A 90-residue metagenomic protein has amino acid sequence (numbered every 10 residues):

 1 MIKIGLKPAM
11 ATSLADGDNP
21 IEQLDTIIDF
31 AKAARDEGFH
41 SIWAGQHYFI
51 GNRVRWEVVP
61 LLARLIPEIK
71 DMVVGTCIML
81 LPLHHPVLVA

Functional and structural regions predicted by a protein language model:
M1-V73: N-terminal beta1-alpha1-beta2 module of alpha/beta enzyme domains
P20-T26, P82-A90: Glycine-rich anion/phosphate-binding loops
I50-R53, L81-H85: Short, small-residue-enriched loops and turns at beta-alpha junctions that line or gate enzyme active sites
V73-L81: Structural motif corresponding to the early beta-alpha repeats
